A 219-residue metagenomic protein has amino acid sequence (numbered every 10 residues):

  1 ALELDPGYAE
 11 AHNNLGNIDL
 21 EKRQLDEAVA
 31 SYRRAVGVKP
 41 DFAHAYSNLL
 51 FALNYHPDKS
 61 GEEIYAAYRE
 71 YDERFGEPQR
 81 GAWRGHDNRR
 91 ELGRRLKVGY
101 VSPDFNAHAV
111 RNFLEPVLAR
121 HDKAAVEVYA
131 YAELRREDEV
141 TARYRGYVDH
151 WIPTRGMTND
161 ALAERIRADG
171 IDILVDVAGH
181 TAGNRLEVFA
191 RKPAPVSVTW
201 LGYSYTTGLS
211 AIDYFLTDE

Functional and structural regions predicted by a protein language model:
A1-E219: Alpha-helical solenoid repeat scaffolds of the TPR/TPR-like class and their adjacent stem/linker regions that mediate
